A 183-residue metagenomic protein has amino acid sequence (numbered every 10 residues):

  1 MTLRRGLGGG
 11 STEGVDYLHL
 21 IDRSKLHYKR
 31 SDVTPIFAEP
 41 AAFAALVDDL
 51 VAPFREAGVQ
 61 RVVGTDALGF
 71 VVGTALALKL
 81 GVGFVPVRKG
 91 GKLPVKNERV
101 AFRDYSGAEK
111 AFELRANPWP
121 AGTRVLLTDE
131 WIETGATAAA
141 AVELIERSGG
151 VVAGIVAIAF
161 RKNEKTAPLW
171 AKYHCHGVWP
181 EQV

Functional and structural regions predicted by a protein language model:
M1-V59: Active-site-facing substrate-recognition patch
T2-E13, Y17-H19, R23-L26, A140-V183: PRPP-dependent phosphoribosyltransferase catalytic core
V59-D66: Short glycine-rich phosphate-binding loop at a beta-alpha junction
Q60, T123, A153: Conserved acidic residues
G64, L127-T128: Generic enzyme active-site microenvironment
V71-L80, V142: Short Gly/Thr/Asp-enriched flexible loops that form oxyanion-binding sites at enzyme active sites
V82-L126: Short, glycine/charge-rich flexible loops or terminal/linker lids adjacent to PRPP-binding catalytic cores
E130, G135: Conserved G/P- and acidic residue-centered "switch" motifs that form tight phosphate/ATP-binding loops in soluble
